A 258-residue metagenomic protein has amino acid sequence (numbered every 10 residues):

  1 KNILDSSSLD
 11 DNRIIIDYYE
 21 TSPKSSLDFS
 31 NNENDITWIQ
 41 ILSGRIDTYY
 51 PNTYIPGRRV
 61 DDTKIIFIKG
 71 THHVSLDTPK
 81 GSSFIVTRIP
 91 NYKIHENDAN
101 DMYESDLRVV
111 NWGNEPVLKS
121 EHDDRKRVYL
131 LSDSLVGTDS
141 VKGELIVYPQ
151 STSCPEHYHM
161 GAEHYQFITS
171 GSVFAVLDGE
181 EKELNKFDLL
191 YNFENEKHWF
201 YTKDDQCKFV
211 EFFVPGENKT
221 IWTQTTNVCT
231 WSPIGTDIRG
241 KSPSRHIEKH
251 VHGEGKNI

Functional and structural regions predicted by a protein language model:
K1-I15, S22-F29, G57-D62, G81-S83 (+3 more regions): A short, N-terminal "cap"/entry segment at the start of jelly-roll beta-barrel domains of the cupin/DSBH fold
I15, D28, D35, T53-Y54 (+4 more regions): Short, solvent-exposed loop/turn positions at domain surfaces that link secondary-structure elements or cap domain
E20-T21, N31-T48, L145-P149, Y158-A175 (+1 more regions): Short, conserved beta-strand element in jelly-roll/cupin
D28, E33-K64, S75-L76: Extended, compositionally biased flexible segments
W38, N52-T71, G179-E196: Short acidic-glycine-tyrosine-enriched beta hairpin
I65, K80-E96, Y191, D205-T223: A short hydrophobic beta-strand segment most commonly corresponding to one strand of the jelly-roll/cupin
V74-P79, F200-K203: Asparagine-centered strand-capping/turn motif at beta-strand->loop junctions
Y165, G171, V176-F187, K197-T202 (+1 more regions): Compact recognition or signaling/catalytic modules
